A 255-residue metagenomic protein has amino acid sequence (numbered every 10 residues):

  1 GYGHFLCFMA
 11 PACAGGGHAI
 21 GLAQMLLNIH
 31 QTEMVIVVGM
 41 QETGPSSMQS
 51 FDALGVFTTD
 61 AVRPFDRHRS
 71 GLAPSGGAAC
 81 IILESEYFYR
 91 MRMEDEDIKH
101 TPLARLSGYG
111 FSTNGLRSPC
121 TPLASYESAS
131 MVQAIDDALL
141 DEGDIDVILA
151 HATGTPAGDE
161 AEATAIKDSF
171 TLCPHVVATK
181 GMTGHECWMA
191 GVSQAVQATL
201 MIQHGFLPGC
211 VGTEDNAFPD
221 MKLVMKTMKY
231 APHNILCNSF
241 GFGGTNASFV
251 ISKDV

Functional and structural regions predicted by a protein language model:
G1-L22, S47-P74, A157, A163-V192: Conserved catalytic cysteine-centered active-site region of acyl-thioester-dependent Claisen-condensing enzymes
H4-G39, P74-D95, H185-L207, V224 (+1 more regions): Active-site-proximal alpha-helical scaffold in enzymes
L6-A10, M34-Q41, H100-Y109, G143-A150 (+2 more regions): Beta-strand segments within the central parallel beta-sheet cores of soluble alpha/beta enzyme folds
G16, A23, F51, I82 (+5 more regions): Conserved small-residue
A19, Y126, S130-A138, A165 (+2 more regions): Stable alpha-helical structural segments in soluble proteins, enriched in small hydrophobic residues
E42-P64, F111-A129, T153-A165, M189 (+1 more regions): Active-site-adjacent elements of ketosynthase-type condensing enzymes
F57, A61-L140, D146-V147: Condensing-enzyme catalytic core mediating Claisen C-C bond formation in acyl metabolism
A138, E142-D144, M221-V255: Flexible, low-complexity linker/loop segments at domain and module junctions
